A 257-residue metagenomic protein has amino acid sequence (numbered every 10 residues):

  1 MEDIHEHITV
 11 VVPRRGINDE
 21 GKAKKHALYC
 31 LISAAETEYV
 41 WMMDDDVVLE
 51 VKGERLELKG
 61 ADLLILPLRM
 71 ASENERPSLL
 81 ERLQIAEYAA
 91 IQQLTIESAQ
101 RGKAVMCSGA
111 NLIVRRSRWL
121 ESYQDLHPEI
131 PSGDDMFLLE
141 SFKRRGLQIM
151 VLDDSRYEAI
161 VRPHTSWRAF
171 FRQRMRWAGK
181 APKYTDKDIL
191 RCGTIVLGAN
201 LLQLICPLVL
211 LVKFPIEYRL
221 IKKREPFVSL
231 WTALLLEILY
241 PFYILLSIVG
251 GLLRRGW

Functional and structural regions predicted by a protein language model:
M1, E6-V12: Hydrophobic targeting segments
H5, A35-E38, A61, Q124-D125: Active-site acidic short loop of glycosyltransferases
I17-A35: Glycine-rich, basic loop-to-helix element that forms the pyrophosphate-binding segment of sugar-nucleotide handling
E36-T37, M106-Y123: Conserved nucleotide-sugar donor-binding and metal-coordinating catalytic region shared by glycosyltransferases
E38-V48: Short beta-strand-to-loop acidic/aromatic patch adjacent to the donor-nucleotide binding site
G53-L64: Conserved donor-nucleotide/metal-binding helix-loop-beta segment in metal-dependent transferases, i.e., the alpha-helix
L64-A90, L120, D125-D188: Catalytic donor/gating beta->alpha subdomain of glycosyltransferases that bind UDP-sugars
C192-W257: Membrane-embedded multi-pass helical conduit in multi-pass membrane proteins, especially envelope-biosynthetic
